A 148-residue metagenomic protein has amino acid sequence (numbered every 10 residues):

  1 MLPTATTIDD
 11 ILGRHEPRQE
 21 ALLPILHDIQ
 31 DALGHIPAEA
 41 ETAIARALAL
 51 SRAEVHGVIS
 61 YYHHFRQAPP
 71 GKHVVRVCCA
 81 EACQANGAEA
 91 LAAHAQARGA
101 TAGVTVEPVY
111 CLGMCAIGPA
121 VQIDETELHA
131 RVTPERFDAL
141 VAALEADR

Functional and structural regions predicted by a protein language model:
M1-R148: Signature of N-terminal electron-transfer/Fe-S-associated modules in redox systems
